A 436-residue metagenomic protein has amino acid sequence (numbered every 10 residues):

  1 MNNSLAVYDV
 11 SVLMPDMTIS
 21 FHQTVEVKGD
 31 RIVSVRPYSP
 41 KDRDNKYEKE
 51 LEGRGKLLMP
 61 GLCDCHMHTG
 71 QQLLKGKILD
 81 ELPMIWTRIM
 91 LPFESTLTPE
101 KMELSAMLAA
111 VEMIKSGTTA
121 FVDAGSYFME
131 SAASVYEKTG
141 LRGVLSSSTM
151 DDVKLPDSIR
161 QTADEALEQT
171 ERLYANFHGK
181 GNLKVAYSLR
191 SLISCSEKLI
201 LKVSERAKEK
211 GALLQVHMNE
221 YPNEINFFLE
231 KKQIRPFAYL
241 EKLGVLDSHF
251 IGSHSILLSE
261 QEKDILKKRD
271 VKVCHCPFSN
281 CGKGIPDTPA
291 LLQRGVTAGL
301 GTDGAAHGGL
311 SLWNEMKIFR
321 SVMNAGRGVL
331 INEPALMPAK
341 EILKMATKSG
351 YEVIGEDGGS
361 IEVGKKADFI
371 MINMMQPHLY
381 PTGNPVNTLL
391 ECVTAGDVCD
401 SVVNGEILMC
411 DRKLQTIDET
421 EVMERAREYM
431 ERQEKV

Functional and structural regions predicted by a protein language model:
M1-D44, K56: N-terminal metal-binding scaffold of metallo-dependent hydrolase/deaminase domains
N2-Y8, D42-I85, M107, V111-K115: Replace "His-x-His-based motif
V10, K366-M423: C-terminal cap of metal-dependent C-N hydrolases
V10, V25, D30, G55 (+14 more regions): Divalent metal-coordination and catalytic microenvironments
L73-L104, V144-D164, P222-D247, I318-A339: Active-site gating loops and adjacent loop-to-helix segments of metal-dependent hydrolytic enzymes
K75-L141, A166-G179, A426-V436: Alpha-helical scaffold segments that flank or form the walls of functional sites
A132-I256: Metal-coordinating catalytic core of metallo-dependent amide/deamination hydrolases
K242-H249, P289-Q376, C392-V393: His/Asp/Glu-enriched, well-ordered alpha-helical/loop segment that forms or immediately abuts the divalent-metal
